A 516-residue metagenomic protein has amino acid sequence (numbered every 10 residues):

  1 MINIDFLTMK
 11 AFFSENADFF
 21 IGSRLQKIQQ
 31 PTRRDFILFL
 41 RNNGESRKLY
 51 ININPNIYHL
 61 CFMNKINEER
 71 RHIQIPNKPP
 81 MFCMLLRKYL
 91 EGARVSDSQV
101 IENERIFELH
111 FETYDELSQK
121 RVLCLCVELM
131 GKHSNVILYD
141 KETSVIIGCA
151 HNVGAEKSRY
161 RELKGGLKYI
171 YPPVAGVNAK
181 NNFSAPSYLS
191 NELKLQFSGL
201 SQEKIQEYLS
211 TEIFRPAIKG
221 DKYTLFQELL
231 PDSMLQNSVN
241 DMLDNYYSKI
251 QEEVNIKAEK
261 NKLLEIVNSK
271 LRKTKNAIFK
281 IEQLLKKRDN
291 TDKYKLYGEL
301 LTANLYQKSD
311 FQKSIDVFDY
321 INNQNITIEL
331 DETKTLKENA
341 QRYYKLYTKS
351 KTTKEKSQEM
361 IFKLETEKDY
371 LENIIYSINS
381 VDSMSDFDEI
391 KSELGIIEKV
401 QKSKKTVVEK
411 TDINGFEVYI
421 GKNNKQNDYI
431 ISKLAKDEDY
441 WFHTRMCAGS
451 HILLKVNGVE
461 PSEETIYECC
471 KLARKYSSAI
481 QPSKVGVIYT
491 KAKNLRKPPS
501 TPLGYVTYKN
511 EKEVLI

Functional and structural regions predicted by a protein language model:
M1-I516: Extended, highly charged segments
